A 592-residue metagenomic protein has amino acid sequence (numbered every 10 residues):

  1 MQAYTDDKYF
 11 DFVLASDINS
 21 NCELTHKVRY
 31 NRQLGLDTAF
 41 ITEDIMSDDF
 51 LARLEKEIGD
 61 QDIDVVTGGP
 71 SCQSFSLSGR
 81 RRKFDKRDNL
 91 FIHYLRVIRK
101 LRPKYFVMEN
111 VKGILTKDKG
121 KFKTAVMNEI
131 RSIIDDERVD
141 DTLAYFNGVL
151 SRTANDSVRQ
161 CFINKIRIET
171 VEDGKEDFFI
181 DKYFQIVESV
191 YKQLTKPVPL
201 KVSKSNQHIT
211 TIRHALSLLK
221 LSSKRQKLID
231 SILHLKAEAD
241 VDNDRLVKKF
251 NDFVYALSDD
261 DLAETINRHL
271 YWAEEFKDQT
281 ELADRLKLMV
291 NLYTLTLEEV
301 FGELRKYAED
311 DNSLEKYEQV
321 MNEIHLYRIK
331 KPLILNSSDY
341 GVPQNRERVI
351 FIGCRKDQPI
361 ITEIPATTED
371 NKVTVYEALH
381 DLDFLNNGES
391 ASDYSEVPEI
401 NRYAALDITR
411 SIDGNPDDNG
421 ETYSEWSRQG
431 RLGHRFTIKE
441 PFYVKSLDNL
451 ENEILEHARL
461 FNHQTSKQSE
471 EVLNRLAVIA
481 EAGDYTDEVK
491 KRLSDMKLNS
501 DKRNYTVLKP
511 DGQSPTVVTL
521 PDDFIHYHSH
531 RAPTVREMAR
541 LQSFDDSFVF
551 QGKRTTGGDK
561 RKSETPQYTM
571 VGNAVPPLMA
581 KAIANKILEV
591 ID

Functional and structural regions predicted by a protein language model:
M1-L101, M108-R131, D135-F301, I324 (+1 more regions): Core alpha/beta nucleotide-donor-binding catalytic domains of modification enzymes
L101-K104, E347: A short helix->loop->beta-strand "cap" motif at the edges of active sites that frequently abuts
K220-M321, Q429-D501: Long, low-complexity, polar/charged, intrinsically disordered or flexibly structured peripheral segments
E315-S338: Conserved short secondary-structure elements within globular domains
Y317, K372, Y376-E377, D381-D592: C-terminal target-recognition/interaction regions appended to catalytic cores
K330-P332, R346-I350, G512-S514: Extracellular structured ligand-interaction cores
L335-G341, N504-Y505: Short, solvent-exposed loop/turn elements at beta->coil junctions and helix N-caps that rim active or binding pockets
P343-I361: Conserved beta strand-loop-helix elements of the APE1-like EEP
